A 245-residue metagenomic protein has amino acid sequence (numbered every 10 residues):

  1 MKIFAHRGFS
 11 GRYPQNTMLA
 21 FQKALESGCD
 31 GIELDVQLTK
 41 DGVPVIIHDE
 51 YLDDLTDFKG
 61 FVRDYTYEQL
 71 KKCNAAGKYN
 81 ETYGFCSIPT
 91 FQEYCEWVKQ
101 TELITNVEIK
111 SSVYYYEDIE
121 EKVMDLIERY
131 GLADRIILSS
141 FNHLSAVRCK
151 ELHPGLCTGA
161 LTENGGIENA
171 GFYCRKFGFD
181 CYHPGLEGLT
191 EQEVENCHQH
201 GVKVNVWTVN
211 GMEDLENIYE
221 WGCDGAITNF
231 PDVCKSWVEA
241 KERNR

Functional and structural regions predicted by a protein language model:
M1-R245: Phosphate-group recognition and catalysis centered on beta-loop-alpha active-site segments
